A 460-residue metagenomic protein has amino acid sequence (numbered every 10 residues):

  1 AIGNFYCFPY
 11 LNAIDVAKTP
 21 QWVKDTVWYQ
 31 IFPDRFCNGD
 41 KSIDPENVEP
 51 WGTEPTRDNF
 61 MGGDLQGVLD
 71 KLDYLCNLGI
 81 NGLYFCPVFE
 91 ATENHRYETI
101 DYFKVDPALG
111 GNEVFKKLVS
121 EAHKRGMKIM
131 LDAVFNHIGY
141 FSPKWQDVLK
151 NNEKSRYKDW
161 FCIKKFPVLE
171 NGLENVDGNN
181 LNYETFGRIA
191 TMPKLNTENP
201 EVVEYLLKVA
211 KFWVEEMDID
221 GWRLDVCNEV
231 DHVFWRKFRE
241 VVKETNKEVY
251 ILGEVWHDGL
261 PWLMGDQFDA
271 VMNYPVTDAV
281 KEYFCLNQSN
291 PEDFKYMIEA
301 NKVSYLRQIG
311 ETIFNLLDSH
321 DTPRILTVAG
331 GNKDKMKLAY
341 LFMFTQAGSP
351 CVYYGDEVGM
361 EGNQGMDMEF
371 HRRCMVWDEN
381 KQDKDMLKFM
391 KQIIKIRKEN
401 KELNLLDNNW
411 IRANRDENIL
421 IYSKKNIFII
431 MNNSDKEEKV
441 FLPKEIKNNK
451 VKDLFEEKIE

Functional and structural regions predicted by a protein language model:
A1-W28, G39-P50, P55, F60: The feature marks proteins involved in alpha-glucan
V27-Y29, L83-F85, I129-L131, W222 (+4 more regions): Hydrophobic faces of well-ordered beta-strands that scaffold small-molecule active sites in alpha/beta enzyme cores
I31, L75, F85, Y102 (+13 more regions): Conserved, mostly hydrophobic/aromatic
F32-N81, V88-K211, E215-E216, F238-E244 (+1 more regions): Substrate-binding/active-site clefts of carbohydrate-active enzymes
V119-M127, H137, S142, Q146-N152 (+8 more regions): Active-site-proximal helices and loops of the catalytic beta/alpha 8
F135-H137, T191, Y205-H232, G310 (+1 more regions): Active-site groove signature of glycoside hydrolases
R307-G331: Active-site clefts of carbohydrate-active enzymes
K395, W410-E445: Carbohydrate-binding surface patches
